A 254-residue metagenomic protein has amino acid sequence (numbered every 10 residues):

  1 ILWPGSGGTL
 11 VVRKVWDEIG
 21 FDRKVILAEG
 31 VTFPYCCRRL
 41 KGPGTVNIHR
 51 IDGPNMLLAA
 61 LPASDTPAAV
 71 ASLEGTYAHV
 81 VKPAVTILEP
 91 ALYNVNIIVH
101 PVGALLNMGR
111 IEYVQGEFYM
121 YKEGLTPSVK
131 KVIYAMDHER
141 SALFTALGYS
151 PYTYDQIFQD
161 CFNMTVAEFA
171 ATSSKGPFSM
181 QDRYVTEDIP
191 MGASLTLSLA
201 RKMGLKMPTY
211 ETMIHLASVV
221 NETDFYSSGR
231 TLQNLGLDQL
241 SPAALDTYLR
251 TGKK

Functional and structural regions predicted by a protein language model:
I1-L2, A59, T126-K130, D182-T186: Short, charged/polar micro-motifs that form catalytic or ligand-binding hotspots
I1-P43: Rossmann-like NAD(P)(H) cofactor-binding subdomain of soluble oxidoreductases
G5-G8, N47-I51, A59-T66: Short capping loops/turns at secondary-structure boundaries
F33, I51-G53: Short, solvent-exposed loop/turn segments at the edges of secondary structure
L40-R50, I97-G103: Short, surface-exposed amphipathic charged segments that create phosphate/polyanion-binding patches used for binding
I48-R50, Y119-M120, S173-P177: A short alpha-helix capping/helix-coil boundary motif
P54-Y154: Active-site-lining helix/loop region of Rossmann-like oxidoreductase modules
A71, K130-K254: NAD(P)-dependent Rossmann-like dehydrogenase/reductase catalytic/cofactor-binding core
